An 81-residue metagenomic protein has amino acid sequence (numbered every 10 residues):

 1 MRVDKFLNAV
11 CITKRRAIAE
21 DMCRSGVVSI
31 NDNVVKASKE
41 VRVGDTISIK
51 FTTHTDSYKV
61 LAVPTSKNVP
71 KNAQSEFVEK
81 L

Functional and structural regions predicted by a protein language model:
M1-E40: A basic, amphipathic helix-loop patch mediating RNA/tRNA/ribosome contacts
V34, T52-D56: Short, charged beta-turn/beta-strand-edge "cap" motif at the junction between a beta-strand and an adjacent loop
E40-V41, T52: A generic structural micro-feature
T55-L81: C-terminal structural segments of small proteins and small subunits
